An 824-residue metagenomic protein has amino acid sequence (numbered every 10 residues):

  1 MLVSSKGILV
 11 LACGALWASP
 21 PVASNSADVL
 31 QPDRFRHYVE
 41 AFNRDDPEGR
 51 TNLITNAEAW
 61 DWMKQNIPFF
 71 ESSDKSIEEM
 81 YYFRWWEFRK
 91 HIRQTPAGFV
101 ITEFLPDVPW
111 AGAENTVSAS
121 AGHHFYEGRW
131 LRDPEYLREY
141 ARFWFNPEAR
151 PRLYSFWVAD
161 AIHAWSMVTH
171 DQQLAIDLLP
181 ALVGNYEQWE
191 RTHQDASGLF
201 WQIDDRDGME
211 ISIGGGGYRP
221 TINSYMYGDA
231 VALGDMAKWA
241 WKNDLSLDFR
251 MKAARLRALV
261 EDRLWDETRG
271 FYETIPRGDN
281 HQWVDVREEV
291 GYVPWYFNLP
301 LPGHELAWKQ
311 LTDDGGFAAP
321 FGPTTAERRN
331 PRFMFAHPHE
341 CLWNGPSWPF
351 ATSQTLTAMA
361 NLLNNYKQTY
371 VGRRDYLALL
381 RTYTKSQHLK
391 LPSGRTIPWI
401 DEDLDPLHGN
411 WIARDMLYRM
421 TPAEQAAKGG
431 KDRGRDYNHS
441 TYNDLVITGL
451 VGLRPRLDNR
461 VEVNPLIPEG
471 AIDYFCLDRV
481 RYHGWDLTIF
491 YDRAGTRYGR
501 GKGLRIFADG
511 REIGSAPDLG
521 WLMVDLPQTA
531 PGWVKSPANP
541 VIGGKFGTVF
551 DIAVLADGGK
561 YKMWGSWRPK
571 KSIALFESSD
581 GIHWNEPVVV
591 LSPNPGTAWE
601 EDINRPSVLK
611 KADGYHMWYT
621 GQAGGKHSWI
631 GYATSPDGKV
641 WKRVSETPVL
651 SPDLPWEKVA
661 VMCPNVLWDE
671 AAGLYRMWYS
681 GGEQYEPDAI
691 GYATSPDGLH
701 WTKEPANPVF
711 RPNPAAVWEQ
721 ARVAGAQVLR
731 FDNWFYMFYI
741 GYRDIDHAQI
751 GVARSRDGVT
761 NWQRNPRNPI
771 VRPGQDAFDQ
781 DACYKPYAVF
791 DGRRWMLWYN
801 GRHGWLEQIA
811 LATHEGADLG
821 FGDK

Functional and structural regions predicted by a protein language model:
K6-W17: Bacterial N-terminal signal peptides
P20-G112, M167, Q172-L174, N185-Q188 (+5 more regions): Acidic/polar, glycine-enriched structural segments that form the non-catalytic walls/loops of the carbohydrate-binding
V22, P109-A111, S120, H124 (+4 more regions): Carbohydrate-active catalytic/glycan-binding domains of CAZyme proteins, especially the secreted or lumenal ectodomains
S26, D248, R255-V260, E267 (+7 more regions): Beta-rich accessory regions
D28-Y38, N56, E114-D207, G216-Y227 (+6 more regions): Aromatic-rich carbohydrate-recognition surfaces in CAZymes
F70-Y81, I92-A97, G128-R142, E148 (+5 more regions): Structural helix-adjacent loops and short alpha-helical linkers that scaffold large soluble proteins
K75-E114, R129-E148, Q188-Y218, A258-S347 (+1 more regions): Extended glycan-interaction surfaces of carbohydrate-active proteins
V158, A240-R277, L306-G484, V771-Q775: Non-catalytic carbohydrate-binding regions of carbohydrate-active enzymes
